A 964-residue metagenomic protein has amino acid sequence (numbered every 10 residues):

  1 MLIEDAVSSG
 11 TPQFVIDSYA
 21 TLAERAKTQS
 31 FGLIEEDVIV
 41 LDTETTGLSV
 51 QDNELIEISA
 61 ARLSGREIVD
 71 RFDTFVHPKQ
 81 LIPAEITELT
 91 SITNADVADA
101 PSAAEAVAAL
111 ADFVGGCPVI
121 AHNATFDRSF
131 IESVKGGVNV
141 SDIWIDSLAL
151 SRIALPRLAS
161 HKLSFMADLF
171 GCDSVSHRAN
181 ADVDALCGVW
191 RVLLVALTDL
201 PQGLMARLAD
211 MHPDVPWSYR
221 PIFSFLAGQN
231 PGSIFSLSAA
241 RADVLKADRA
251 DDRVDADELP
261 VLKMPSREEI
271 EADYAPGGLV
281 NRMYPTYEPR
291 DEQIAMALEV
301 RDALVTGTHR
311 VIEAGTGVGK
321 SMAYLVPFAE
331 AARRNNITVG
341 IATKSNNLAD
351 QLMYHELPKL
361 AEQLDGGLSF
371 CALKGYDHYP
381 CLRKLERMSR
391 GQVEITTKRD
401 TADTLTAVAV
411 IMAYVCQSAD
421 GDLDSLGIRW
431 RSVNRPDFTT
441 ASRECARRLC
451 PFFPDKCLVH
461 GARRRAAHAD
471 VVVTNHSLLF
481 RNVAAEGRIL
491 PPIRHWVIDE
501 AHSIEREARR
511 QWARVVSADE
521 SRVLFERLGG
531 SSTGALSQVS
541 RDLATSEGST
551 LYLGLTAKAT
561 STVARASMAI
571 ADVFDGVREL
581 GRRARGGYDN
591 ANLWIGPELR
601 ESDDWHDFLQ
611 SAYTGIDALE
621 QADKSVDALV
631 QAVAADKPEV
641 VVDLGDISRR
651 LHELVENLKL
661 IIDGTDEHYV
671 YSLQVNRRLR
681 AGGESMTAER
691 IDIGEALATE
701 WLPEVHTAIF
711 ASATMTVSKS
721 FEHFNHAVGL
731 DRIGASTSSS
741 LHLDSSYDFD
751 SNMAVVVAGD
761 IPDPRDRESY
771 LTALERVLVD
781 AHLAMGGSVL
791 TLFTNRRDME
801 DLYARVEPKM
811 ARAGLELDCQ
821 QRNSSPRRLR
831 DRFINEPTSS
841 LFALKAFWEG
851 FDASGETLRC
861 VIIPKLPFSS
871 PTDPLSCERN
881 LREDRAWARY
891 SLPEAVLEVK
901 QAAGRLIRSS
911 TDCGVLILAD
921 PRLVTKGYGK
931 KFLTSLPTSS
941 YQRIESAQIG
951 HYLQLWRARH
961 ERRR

Functional and structural regions predicted by a protein language model:
L2-I143, P156-H177: Conserved non-catalytic scaffold segment of RNase H-like nuclease domains
L2-S30, R191-R267: Acidic two-metal-ion nuclease catalytic site recognized across multiple nuclease folds, prominently DnaQ/RNase D-T
G115-K135, P156-Q229: Acidic, Mg2+-coordinating catalytic module of metal-dependent nucleases/exonucleases that use a two-metal-ion mechanism
A250-D251, A256, I270-G278, N336-T338 (+6 more regions): A substrate-engagement module of RecA-like helicase motors
M264-I312: Conserved pre-motif I regulatory segment
D350, S442-R443, R447-V471, N475-Y613 (+1 more regions): Signature of the SF2 helicase/ATPase Hel1-core->accessory helical subdomain module
P436-D470, F480, A485-G487, I616-G759 (+3 more regions): A contiguous, basic/glycine-rich beta-loop/short-helix subdomain that forms a polymer-engagement track
S746-Y747, A758-S769, Q821-V924: Conserved RecA-like P-loop NTPase helicase motor core
